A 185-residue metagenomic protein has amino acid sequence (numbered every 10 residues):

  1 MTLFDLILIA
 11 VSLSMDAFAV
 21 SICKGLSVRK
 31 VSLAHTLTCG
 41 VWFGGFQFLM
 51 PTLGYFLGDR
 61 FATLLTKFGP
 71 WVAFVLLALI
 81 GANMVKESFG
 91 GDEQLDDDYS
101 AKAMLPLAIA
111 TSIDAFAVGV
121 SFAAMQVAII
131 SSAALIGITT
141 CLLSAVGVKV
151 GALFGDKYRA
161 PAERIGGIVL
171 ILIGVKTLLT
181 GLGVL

Functional and structural regions predicted by a protein language model:
T2-F18, K67-L77, A128-L143: Structural signature of hydrophobic alpha-helical transmembrane segments
L3-D59, A123: Juxtamembrane transmembrane-helix termini in multi-pass membrane transport proteins
I9, T63-F89, Y158-L185: Selective transmembrane alpha-helices of multi-pass membrane proteins
S14, G44, F48-T52, F56 (+7 more regions): Hydrophobic/small/kink-forming positions within alpha-helical transmembrane segments of polytopic membrane proteins
S21-A34, A82-L95, S144-A160: C-terminal ends of transmembrane helices
G44-F48, S100-A115, I165-T177: Small-residue-rich segments of transmembrane alpha-helices in multi-pass membrane proteins, especially helix faces
P51-Y55, S112-A124, I171-L185: Hydrophobic alpha-helical transmembrane segments in multi-pass integral membrane proteins
K67, A82-A110: Alpha-helical multi-pass membrane helix bundles of inner-membrane/thylakoid proteins, especially permease cores
